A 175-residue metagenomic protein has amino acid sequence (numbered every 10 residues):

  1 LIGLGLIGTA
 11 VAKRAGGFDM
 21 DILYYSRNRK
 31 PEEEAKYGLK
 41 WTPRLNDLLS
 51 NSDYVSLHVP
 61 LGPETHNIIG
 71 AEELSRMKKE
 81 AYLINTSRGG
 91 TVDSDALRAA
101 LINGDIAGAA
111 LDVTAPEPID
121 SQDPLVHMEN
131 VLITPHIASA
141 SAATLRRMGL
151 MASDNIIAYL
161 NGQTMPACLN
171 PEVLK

Functional and structural regions predicted by a protein language model:
L4-G5: Glycine-rich Rossmann-fold phosphate-binding loop(s) that bind the pyrophosphate of adenine dinucleotide cofactors
G8-T9: N-terminal Rossmann-fold NAD(P) dinucleotide-binding loop
A12, G16, L101-I102: Gly/Ala-rich phosphate-binding loop of Rossmann-like dinucleotide-binding domains, activating on the conserved
M20-D21: Residues at the starts of beta-strands that form the adenosine-phosphate
Y25: NAD(P)-dependent dehydrogenases' Rossmann-like dinucleotide-binding region
N28-P124: Rossmann-like adenosine-cofactor binding region
E80-K175: Rossmann-like dinucleotide-binding domain for NAD(H)/NADP(H)
